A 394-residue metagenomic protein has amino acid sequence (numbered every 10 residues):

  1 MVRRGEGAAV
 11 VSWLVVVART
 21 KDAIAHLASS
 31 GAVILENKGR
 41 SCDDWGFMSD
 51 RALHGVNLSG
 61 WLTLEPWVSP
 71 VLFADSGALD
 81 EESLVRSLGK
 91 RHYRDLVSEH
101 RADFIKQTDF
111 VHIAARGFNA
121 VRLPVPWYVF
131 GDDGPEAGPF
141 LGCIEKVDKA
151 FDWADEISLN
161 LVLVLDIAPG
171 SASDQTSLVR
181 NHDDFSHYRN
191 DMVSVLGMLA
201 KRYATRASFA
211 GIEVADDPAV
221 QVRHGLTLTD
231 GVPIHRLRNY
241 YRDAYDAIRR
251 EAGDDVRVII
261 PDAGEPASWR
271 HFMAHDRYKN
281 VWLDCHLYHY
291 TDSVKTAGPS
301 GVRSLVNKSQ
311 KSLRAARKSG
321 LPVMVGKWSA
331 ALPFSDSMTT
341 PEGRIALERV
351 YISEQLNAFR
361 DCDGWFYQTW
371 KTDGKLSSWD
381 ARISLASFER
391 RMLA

Functional and structural regions predicted by a protein language model:
I24-F118: N-terminal carbohydrate-binding accessory modules
V56, I113, L123, I212 (+2 more regions): Conserved, mostly hydrophobic/aromatic
H100-F118, P139-D166, S177-G211: An active-site-proximal structural segment forming one wall of the substrate-binding cleft that immediately precedes
P124-W127, D166-A172, G264, F366-G374: Short, solvent-exposed turn/loop segments enriched in Gly/Ser/Thr/Pro and often Arg
W127-E145, S171-Y188, V222-T229, S335-T340: Surface-exposed, active-site-proximal loop segments in enzymatic domains
S194, K201-A204, S208-G211, A215-L356 (+1 more regions): Extracellular glycoside hydrolase catalytic/binding regions
T340-A394: Aromatic-rich peripheral "rim/lid" segments of glycoside hydrolase catalytic domains that contact and position glycan
